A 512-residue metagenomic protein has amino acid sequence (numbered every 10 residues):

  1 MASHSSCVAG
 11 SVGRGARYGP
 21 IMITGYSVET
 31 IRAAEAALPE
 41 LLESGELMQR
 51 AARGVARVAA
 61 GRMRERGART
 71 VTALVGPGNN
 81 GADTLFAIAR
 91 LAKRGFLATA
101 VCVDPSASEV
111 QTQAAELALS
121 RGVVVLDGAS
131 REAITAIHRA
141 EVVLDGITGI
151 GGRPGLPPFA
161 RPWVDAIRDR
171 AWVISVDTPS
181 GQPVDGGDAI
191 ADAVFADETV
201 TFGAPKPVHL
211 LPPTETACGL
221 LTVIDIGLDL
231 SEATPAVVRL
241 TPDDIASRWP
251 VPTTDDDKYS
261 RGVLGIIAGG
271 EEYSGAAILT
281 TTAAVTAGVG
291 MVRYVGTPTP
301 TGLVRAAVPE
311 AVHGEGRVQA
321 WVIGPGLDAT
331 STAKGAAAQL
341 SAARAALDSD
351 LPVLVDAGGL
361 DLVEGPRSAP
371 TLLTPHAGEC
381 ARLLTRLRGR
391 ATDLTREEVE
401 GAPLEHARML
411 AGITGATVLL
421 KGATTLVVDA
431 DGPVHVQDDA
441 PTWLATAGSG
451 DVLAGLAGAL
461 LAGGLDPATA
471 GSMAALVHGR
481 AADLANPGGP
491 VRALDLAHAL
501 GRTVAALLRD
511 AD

Functional and structural regions predicted by a protein language model:
C7, G13-D104, V142, A196-E198 (+4 more regions): Small-residue (G/A/S/T)-rich helix-start motifs and N-terminal tracts that mark the onset
R57-I147, G155-V176, A342: Nucleotide and nucleotide-moiety/phosphate-recognizing core
V123-S130, P157, G181-V184, I245-P250 (+1 more regions): Short gly/ser/thr-rich secondary-structure transition/capping motifs
E141-V142, I147-A236: Internal gly/pro-rich beta-alpha loop/helix module that stabilizes soluble enzyme cofactors or their anionic handles
